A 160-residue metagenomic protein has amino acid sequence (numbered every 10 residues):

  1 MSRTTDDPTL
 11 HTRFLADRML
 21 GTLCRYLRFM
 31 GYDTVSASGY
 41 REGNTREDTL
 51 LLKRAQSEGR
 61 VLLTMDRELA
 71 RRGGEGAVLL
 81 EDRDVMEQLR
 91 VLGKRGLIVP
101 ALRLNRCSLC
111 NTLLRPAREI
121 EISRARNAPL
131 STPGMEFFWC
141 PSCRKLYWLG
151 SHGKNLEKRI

Functional and structural regions predicted by a protein language model:
S2-L102: Long, charged N-terminal interaction/targeting segments
M65, L149-G150: Replace "coordinates the UDP/GDP/TDP-sugar" with "coordinates nucleotide-activated sugar donors
P100-L104, P133-E136: Short metal-coordination and nucleic-acid-contact micro-motifs, chiefly zinc-binding Cys/His arrays
C107-C110, C140-C143: Short cysteine-rich clusters marking metal-coordination/redox-active sites
T112-E119, W148: Short functional micro-motifs and their immediate structural scaffolds
S123-F137: Short linker/helix segments within small regulatory modules
L130, P141-Y147: Short, flexible active-site recognition loops that position polar ligands and cofactors
E136, G153-R159: SAM-dependent methyltransferases
